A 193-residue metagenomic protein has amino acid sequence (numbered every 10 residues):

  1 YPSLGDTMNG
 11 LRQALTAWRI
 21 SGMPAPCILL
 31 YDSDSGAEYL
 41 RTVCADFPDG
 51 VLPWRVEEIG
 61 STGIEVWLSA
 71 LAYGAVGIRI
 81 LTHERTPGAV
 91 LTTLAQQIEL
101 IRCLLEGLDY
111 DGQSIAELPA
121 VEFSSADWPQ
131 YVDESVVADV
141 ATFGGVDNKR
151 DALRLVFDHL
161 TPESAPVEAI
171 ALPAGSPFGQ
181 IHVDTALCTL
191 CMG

Functional and structural regions predicted by a protein language model:
Y1-G5, V56-G60, E84-L94, F143-D147 (+1 more regions): Hydrophobic alpha-helical scaffolding
Y1-V66, Y73: Flanking helices and flexible, charged tails adjoining ferredoxin-like Fe-S electron-transfer domains in multi-subunit
D6, T62-E65, Q96, A152-L155 (+1 more regions): Generic recognition of stable, solvent-exposed alpha-helical segments in well-folded globular domains
N9, Q13, A17, T42 (+3 more regions): Charged/polar, solvent-exposed surface patches and flexible loops
A25-G36, V90-L91, C103-G193: Ferredoxin-type iron-sulfur electron-transfer modules and their immediate structural context
L40-A45, V76-I78, A171-A174: Short amphipathic alpha-helical segments, especially helix-boundary/capping motifs
D46-G50, T86-P87, N148-L153: A generic short-segment signal for beta-strand/edge and adjacent turn/coil regions
E57, T62, V66-A116: Cofactor-cradling patches in redox/metallo enzymes
